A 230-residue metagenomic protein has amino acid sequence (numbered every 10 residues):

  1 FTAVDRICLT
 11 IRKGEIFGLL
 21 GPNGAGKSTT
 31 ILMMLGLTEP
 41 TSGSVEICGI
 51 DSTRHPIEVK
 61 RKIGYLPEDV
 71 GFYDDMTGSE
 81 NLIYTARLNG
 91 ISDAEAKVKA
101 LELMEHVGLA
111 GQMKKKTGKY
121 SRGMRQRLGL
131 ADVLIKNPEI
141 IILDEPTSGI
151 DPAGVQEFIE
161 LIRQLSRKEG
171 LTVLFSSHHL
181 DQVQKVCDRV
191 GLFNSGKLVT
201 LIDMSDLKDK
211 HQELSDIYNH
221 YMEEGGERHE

Functional and structural regions predicted by a protein language model:
G43-D51, E58-V59: Conserved ABC transporter NBD signature motif
I83, R87, A94-Q112: Conserved ABC ATPase "signature" region
N137: Conserved catalytic motifs of ABC-family nucleotide-binding domains
I141-D144: Catalytic Walker B motif of ABC-type/P-loop ATPase nucleotide-binding domains
Q156-K168: Helical segment within the ABC ATPase nucleotide-binding domain
